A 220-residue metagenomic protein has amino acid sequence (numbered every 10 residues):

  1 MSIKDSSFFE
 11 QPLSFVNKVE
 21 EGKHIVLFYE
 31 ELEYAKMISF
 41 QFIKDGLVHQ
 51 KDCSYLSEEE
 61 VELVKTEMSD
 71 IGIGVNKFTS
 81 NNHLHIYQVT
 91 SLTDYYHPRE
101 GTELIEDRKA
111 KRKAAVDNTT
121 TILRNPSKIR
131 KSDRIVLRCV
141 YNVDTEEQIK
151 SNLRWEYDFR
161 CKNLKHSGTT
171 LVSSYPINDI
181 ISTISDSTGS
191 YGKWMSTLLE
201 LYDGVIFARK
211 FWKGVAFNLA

Functional and structural regions predicted by a protein language model:
M1-A220: Non-catalytic regulatory/interaction regions at protein termini and inter-domain linkers
